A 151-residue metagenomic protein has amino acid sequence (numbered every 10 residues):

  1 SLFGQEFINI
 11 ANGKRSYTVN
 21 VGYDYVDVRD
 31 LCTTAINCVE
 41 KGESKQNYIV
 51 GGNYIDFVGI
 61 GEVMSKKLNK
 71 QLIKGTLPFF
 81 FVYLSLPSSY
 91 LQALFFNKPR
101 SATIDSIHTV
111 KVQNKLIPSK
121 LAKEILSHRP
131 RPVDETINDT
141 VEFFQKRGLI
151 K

Functional and structural regions predicted by a protein language model:
S1-D24: NAD(P)-dependent short-chain dehydrogenase/reductase
V19-G22, Y48, V110, E124: Conserved short-loop catalytic and cofactor-binding motifs
N20-Y23, V28, C32-I36, E40: C-terminal helical subdomain
G22-Y23, P99-I104: Short coil/turn segments at secondary-structure boundaries
Y25, Y54, L116: Short aromatic/basic micro-patch
T34-S101, E124-I125, P132-K151: Mid/C-terminal beta-alpha module of Rossmann-like enzyme folds, strongest in SDR-family dehydrogenases/epimerases
F57, A102-P118: Active-site loop of classical SDR/Rossmann-like NAD(P)-dependent oxidoreductases, centered on the catalytic Tyr-X3-Lys
N114-P118, A122, S127-P132: Internal helix-turn-beta structural module
